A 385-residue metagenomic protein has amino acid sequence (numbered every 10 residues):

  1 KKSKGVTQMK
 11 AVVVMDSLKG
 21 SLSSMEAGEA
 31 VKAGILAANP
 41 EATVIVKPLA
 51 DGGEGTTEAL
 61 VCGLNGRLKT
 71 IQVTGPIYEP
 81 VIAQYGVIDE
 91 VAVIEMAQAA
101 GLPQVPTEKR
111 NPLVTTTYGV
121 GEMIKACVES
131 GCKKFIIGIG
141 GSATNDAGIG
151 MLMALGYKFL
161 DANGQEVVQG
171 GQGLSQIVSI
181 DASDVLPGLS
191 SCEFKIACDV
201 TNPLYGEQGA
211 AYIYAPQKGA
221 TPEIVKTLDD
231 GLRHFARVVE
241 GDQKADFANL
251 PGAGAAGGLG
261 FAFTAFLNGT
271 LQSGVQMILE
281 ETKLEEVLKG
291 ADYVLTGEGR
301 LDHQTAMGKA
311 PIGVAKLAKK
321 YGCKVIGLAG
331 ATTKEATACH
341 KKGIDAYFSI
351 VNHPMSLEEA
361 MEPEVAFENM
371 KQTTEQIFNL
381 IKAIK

Functional and structural regions predicted by a protein language model:
K1-Q8: Short, Lys/Arg-enriched N-terminal segments with co-localized hydrophobic residues within the first ~10-30 amino acids
M9-I139, A143-K385: N-terminal loops that bind phosphate or other acidic moieties and the adjacent beta-alpha structural core
